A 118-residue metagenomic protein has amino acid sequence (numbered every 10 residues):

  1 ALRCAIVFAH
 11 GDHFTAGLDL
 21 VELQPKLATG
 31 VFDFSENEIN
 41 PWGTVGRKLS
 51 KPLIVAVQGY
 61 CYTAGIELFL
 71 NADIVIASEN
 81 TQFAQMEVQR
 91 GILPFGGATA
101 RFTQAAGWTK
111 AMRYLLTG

Functional and structural regions predicted by a protein language model:
A1-H10, K26: Conserved CoA-thioester-binding segment of acyl-CoA-metabolizing enzymes
V7, D19, L68-L70: Hydrophobic/aromatic residues within transmembrane alpha-helices of multi-pass small-molecule transporters
D12-A16, Y62: Short, active-site-adjacent cap segments at secondary-structure transitions
F14, L20-L23, F102: Short clusters of hydrophobic/aromatic residues that line enzyme substrate/ligand-binding pockets
A16, P25, L116: Phosphate-coordinating loops and pocket residues in cytosolic domains that bind phosphorylated ligands
L20-Q58: An acidic, glycine-rich surface segment that forms the CoA-thioester-binding/catalytic face of crotonase-fold enzymes
T44-G118: Crotonase-fold acyl-CoA enzyme core
